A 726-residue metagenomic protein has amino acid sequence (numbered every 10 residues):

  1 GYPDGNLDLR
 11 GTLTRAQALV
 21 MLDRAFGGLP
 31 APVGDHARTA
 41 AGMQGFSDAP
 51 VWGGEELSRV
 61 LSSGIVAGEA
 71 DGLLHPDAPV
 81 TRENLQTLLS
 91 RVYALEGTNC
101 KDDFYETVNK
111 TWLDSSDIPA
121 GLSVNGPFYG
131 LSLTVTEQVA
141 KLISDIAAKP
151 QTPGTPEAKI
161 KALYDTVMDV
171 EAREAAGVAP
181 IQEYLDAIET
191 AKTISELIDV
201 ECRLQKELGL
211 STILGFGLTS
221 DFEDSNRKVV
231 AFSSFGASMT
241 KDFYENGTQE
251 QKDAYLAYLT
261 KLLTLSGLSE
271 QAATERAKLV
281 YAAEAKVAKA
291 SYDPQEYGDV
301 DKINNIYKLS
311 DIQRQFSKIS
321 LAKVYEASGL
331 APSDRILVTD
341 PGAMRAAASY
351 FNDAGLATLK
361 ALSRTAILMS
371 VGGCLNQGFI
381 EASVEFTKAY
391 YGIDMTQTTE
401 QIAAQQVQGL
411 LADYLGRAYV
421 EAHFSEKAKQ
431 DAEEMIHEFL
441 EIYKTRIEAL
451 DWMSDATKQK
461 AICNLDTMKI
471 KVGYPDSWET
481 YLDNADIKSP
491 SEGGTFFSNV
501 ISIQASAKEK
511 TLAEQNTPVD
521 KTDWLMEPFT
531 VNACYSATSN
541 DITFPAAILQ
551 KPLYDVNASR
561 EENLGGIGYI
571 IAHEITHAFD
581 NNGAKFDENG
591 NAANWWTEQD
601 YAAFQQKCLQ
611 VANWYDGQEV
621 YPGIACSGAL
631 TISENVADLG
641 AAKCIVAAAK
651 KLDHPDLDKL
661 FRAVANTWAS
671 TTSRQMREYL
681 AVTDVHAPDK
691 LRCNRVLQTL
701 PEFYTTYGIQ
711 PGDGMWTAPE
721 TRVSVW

Functional and structural regions predicted by a protein language model:
G1-E55, V66-R82, L89-L95, S454: Feature responds to low-complexity, polar/acidic, surface-exposed segments characteristic of secreted/exported proteins
Y2, D23-A31, L61-I65, S90-A94 (+21 more regions): Sec-exported extracytoplasmic/periplasmic mature domains
P3, R15-L22, G42, W52-E56 (+30 more regions): Stable alpha-helical elements in mature extracytoplasmic
P3-L9, G45-S47, L73-P76, N125-G126 (+10 more regions): Second-shell loop/turn segments in exported
N99-D103, T107-M168: Active-site-surrounding "flap" and adjacent substrate/cofactor-binding loops of secreted or lumenal enzymes, prototyped
W112-S116, M239, P552: Short, solvent-exposed loop/turn elements at domain surfaces
I143-E438: Noncatalytic, helix-rich "gating/capping" subdomain that lines the substrate-entry/channel surface of large enzyme
L337, P341, Q397, Q408-A412 (+1 more regions): Intrinsically disordered, low-complexity linker/terminal regions across diverse proteins
